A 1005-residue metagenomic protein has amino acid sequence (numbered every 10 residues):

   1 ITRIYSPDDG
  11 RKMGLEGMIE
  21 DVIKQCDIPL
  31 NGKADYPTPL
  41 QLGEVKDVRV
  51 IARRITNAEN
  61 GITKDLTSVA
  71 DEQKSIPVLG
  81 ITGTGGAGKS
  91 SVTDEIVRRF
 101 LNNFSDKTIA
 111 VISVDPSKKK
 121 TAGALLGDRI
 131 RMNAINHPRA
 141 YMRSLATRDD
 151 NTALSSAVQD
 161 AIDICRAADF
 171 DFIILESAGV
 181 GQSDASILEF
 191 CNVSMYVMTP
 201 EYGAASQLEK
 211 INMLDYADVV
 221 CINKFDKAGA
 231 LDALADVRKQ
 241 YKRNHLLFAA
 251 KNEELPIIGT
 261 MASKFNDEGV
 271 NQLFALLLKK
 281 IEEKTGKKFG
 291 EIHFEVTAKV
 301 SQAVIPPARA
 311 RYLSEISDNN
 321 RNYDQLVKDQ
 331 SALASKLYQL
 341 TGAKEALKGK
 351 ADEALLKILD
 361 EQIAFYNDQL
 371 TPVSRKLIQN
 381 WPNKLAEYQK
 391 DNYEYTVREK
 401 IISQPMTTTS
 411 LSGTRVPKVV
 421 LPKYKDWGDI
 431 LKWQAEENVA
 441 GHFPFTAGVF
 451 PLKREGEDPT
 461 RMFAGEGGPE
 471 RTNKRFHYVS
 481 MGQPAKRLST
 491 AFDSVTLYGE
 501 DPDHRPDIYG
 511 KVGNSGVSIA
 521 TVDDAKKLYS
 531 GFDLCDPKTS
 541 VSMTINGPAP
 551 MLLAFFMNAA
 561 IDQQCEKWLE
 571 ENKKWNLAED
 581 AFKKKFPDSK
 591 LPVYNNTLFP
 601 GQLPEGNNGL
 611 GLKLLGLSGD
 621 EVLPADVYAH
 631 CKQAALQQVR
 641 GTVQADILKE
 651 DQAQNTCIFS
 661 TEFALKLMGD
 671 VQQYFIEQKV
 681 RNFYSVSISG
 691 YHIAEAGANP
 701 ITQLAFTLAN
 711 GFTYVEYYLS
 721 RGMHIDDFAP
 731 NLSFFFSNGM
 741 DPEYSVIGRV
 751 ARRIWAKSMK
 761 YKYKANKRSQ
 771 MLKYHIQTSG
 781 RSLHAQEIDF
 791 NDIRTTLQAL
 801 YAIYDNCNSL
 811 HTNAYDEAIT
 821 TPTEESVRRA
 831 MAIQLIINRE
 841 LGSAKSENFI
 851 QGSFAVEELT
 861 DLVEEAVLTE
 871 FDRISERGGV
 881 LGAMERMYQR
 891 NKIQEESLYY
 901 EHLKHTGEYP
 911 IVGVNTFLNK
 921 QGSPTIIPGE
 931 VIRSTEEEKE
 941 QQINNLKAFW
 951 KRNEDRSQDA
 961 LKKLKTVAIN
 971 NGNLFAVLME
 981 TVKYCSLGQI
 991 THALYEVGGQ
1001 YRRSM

Functional and structural regions predicted by a protein language model:
R3-K24, D215-K288: Canonical P-loop GTPase G-domain recognition
E16-V78: Extreme N-terminal, non-catalytic leader segments that precede Walker-type/kinase nucleotide-binding cores
A58-I76, I96-S183, I187, V193-Y196: Nucleotide-state-sensitive switch-loop elements of NTP-binding domains
K89: Conserved lysine of the Walker
V92: Hydrophobic positions on the alpha1 helix immediately C-terminal to the Walker A/P-loop
S177-G181, F190-L208, A217-D232: Conserved Switch II/interswitch segment of TRAFAC-class P-loop GTPases
K284-Y498, A578-F582, F586-T597, E824 (+2 more regions): Flexible, glycine-rich loop/tail regions that form catalytic "lids" or insertion modules at the edges of active sites
P382-A386, D391-N738, E743-Y744, K762 (+4 more regions): Catalytic alpha/beta active-site cores
